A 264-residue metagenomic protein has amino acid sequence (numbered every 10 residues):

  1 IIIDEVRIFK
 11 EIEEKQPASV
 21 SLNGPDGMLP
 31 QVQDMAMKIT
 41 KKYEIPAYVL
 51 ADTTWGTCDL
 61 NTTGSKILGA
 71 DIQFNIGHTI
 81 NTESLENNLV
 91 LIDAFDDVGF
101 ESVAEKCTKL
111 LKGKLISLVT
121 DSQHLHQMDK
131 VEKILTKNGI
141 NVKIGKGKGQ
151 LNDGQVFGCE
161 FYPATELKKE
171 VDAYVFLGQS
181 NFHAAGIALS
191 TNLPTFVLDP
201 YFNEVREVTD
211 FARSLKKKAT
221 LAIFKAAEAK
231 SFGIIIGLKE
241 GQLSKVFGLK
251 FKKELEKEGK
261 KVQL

Functional and structural regions predicted by a protein language model:
I1-L68, I72-G77, D93: Metallocofactor- and cofactor-centric catalytic cores in central/energy metabolism, strongly enriched
I2-D4, N87-Q127, K146, T195-A226: Ser/Thr/Gly-rich flexible loops in soluble cytosolic domains mediating phosphotransfer, phosphorylation
N23-P46, V119-G147, I235-Q263: Short, charged N-terminal beta->alpha structural module
Y43, G69, L85-N87, N138 (+2 more regions): Short, structured coil segments at secondary-structure junctions
P46-C107, G154-K168: Cofactor- and metal-binding active-site motifs of prokaryotic enzymes that mediate redox/radical or nucleophilic
D52-G69, G149-K169, V208-L215, A219 (+3 more regions): Glycine-rich, anion-gripping cofactor-binding loops and their flanking helix/strand elements in enzyme active sites
T136, I140-G186: Loop-centered beta-sheet repeat module
H183-V262: Redox- and metal-dependent alpha/beta enzyme cores, enriched for Fe-S-associated oxidoreductases and cofactor-handling
